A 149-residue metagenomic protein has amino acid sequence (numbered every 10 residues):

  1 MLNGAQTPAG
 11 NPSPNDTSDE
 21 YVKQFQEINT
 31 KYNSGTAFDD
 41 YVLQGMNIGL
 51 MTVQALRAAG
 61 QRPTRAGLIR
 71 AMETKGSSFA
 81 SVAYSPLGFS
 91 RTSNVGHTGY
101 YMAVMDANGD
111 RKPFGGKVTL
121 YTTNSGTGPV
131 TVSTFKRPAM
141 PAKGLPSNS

Functional and structural regions predicted by a protein language model:
M1, P63, S93-G96: Extracellular/periplasmic catalytic domains that process cell-envelope and extracellular macromolecules
M1-M46, F135-S147: Extracellular/periplasmic periplasmic-binding protein-like sensory domains
A5, T52, M102-V104: Residue-level signal for nonpolar/aromatic packing positions in well-ordered secondary structure
T36-M46, L68, V82-F89: Short catalytic/ligand-gating loop segments at beta-alpha or beta-beta junctions within enzyme catalytic domains
L50-A58: Short glycine/serine- and small hydrophobic-enriched flexible loop segments
R57-R70: Short, charged, surface-exposed loops that flank catalytic or proteolytic processing sites
A71-K75: Short acidic/histidine-centered micro-motifs embedded in hydrophobic/aromatic stretches that mark compact functional
S77-S149: Solvent-exposed, acidic/polar segments of extracytosolic/periplasmic ligand-binding ectodomains
